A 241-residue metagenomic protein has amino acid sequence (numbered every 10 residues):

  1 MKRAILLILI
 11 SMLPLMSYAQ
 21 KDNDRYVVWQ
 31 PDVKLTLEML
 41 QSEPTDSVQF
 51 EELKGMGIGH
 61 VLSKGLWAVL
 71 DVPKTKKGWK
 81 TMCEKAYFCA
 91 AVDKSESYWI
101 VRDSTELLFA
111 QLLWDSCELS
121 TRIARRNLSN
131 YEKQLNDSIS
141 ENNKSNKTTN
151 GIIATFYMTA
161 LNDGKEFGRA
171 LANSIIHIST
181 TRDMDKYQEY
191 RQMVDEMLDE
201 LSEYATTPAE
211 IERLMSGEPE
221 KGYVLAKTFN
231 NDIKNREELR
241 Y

Functional and structural regions predicted by a protein language model:
M1-N23: Bacterial Sec-dependent N-terminal signal peptides
A4-L6, Q20, C83, Y98 (+1 more regions): Residue-level signal for the start and early helices of compact helical domains
L7, N130-D137: Short alpha-helical "patches" and their helix-cap loops
K21-L53, G59, G65-T81, F88 (+2 more regions): Metalloprotease/metallohydrolase-associated module, dominated by Zn2+-dependent proteases
D71, W79-C83, S97, V101-S104: Surface-exposed acidic loop/strand-edge motifs in secreted or periplasmic proteins that form small linear binding
A91-E132: Mid-length scaffold segments of soluble, non-membrane domains
